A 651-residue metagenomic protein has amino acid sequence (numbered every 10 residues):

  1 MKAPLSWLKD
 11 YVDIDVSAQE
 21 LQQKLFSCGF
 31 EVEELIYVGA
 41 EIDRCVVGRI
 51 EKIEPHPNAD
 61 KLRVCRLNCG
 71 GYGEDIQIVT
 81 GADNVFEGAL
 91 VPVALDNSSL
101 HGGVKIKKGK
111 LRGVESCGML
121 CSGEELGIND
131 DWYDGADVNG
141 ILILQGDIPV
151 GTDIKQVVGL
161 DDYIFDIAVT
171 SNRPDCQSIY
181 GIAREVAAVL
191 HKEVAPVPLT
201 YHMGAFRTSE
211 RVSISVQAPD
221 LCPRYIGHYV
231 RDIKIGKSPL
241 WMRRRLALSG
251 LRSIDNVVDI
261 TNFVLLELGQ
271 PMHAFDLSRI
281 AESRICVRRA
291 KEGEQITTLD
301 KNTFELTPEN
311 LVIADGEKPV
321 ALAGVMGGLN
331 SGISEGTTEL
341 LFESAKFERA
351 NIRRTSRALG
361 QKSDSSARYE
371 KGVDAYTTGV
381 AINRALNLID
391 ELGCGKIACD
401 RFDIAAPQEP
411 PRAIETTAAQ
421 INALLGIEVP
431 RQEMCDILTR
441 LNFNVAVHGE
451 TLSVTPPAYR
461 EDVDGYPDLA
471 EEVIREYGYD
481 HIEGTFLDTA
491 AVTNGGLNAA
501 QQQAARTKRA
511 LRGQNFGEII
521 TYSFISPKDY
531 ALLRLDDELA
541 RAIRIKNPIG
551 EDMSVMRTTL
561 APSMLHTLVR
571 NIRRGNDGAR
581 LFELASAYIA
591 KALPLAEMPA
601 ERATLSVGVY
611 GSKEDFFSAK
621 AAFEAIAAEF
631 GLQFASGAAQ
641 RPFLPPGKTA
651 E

Functional and structural regions predicted by a protein language model:
M1-F206, L341, G360, D364 (+4 more regions): Phosphate-backbone binding interfaces of nucleic-acid-interacting proteins
K2-L8, D161-T170, P223-R231, D364-K371 (+6 more regions): Short, hydrophobic beta-strand segments
L5, Q23, R63, L190 (+4 more regions): Glycine/proline-enriched, intrinsically flexible loops and inter-domain linkers
P92, S98-Y133, L329-R384, D403-P411 (+4 more regions): Internal insertion modules embedded within essential enzymes
G181, I414-A418, N422-A579: Extended, well-folded interaction surfaces typified by the phenylalanyl-tRNA synthetase beta subunit core
V186-Q217, G393-I421, I427-E428: Terminal amphipathic helices with adjacent charged low-complexity linkers/tails
F206-P219, P223, A385, D403-I414 (+1 more regions): Self-splicing inteins and homing endonuclease
I235-N262, L277-I280, C286-A405, G517-E651: TRNA-recognition modules of translation machinery and tRNA-sensing kinases, especially anticodon-binding
